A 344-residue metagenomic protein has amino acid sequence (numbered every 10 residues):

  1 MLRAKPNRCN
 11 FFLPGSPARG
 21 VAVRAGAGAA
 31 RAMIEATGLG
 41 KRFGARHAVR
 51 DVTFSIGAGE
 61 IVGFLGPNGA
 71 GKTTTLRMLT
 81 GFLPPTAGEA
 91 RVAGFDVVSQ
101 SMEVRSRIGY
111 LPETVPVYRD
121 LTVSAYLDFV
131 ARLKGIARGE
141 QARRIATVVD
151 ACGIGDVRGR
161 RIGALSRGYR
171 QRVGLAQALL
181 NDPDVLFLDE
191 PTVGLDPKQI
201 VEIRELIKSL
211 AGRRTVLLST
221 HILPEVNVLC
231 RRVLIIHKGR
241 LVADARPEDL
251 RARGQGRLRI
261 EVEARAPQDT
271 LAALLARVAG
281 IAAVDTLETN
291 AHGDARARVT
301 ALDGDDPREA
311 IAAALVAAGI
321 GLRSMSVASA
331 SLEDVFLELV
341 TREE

Functional and structural regions predicted by a protein language model:
R3-G40, R342-E344: ABC-family P-loop ATPase nucleotide-binding domain
C9-F12, A30, T300-E344: C-terminal coupling/interaction segments
A32-A36, K41-A243: ABC transporter nucleotide-binding domains
G38, D51, A283-T286, S324: Extracellular/lumenal ectodomain signal focusing on beta-strand-rich modules and carbohydrate-recognition contexts
A146, A164, N290-A291, A330: Positions that flank functional sites
R204-L302: ABC transporter nucleotide-binding domain
